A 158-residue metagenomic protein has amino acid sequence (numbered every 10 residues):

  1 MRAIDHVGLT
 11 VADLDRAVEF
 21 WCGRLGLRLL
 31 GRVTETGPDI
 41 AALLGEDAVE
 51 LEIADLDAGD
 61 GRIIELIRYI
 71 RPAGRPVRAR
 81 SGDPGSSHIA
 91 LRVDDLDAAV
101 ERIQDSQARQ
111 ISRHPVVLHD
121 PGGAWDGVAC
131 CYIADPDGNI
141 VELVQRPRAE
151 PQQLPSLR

Functional and structural regions predicted by a protein language model:
M1-V18, R24, V33-T34, D39-A42 (+2 more regions): N-terminal beta-strand motif that seeds the catalytic metal site of vicinal oxygen chelate
A3, V49-E50, G85, A124-G127: Exposed loop/turn and edge beta-strand positions of beta-sandwich/beta-sheet ligand-binding modules
L9, R32, I64, L91-R158: Vicinal oxygen chelate
T10-G61, A98, D105, A124: Core segments of cupin and vicinal oxygen chelate
G37-A42, A73-V77, L118-G122, Q152: A short, acidic/glycine-rich surface segment
G59, I67-Y69, R146: Generic beta-structure capping elements
L66, S81-P84: Helix-adjacent hinge/juxtasegments
